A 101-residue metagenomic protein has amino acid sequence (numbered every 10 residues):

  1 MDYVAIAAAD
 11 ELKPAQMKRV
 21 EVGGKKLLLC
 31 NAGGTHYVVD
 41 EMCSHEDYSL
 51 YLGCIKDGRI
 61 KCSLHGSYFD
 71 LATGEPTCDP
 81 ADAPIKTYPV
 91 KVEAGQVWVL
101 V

Functional and structural regions predicted by a protein language model:
M1-D2, V101: Absolute protein N-terminus
Y3-A8: Short amphipathic
E11-V101: Rieske [2Fe-2S] iron-sulfur-binding domain
